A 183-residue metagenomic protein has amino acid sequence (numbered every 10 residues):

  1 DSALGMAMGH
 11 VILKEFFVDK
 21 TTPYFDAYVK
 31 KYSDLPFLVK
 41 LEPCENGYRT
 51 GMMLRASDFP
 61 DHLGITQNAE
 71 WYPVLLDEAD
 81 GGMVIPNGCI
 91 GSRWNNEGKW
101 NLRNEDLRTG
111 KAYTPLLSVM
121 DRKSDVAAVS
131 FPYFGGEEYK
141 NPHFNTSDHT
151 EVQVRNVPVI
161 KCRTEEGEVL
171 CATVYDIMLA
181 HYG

Functional and structural regions predicted by a protein language model:
D1-G183: Long, well-ordered, tryptophan-enriched scaffold segments
